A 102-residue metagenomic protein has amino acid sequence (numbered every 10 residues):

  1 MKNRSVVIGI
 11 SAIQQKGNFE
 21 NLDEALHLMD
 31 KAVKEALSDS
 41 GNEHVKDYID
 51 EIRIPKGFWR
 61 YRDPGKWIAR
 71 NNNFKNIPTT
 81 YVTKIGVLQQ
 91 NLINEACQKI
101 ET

Functional and structural regions predicted by a protein language model:
M1-V82, E101-T102: Conserved "HGTGT" condensation-loop signature of ketosynthase/thiolase-family condensing enzymes that catalyze
K84-T102: Active-site-proximal alpha-helical scaffold in enzymes
